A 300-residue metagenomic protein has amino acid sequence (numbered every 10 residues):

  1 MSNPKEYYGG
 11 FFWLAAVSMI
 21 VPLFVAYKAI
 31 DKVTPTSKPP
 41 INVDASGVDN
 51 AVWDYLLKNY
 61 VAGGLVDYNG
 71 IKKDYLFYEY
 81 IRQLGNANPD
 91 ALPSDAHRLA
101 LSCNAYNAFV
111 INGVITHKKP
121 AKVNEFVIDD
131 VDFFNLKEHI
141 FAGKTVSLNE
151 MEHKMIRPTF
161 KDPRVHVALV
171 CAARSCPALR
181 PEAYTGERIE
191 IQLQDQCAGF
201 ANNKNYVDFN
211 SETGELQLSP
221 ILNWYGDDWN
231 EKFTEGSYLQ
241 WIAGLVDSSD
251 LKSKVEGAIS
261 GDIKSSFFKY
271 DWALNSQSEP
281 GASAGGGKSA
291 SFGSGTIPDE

Functional and structural regions predicted by a protein language model:
N3-F11: Short, Lys/Arg-rich cytosolic juxtamembrane segment immediately N-terminal
Y7-Y8, I20, K288: N-terminal leader/targeting signatures
F12-V25: Hydrophobic membrane-insertion alpha-helices, especially the h-region of bacterial N-terminal signal peptides
A29-E300: Interaction/scaffold regions that mediate signaling and macromolecular assembly across diverse proteins
